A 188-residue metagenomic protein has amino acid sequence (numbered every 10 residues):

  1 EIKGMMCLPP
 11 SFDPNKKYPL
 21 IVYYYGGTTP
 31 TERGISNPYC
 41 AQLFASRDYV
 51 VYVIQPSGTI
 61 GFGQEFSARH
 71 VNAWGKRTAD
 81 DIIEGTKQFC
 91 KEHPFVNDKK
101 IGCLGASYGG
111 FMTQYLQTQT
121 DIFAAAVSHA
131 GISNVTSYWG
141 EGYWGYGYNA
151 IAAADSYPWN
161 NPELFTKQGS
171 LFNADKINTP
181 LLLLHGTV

Functional and structural regions predicted by a protein language model:
E1-S11, K91: Flexible, glycine/threonine-enriched loop-and-boundary segments that flank and lead into catalytic domains of large
L8, N15-G27: Short beta-strand element of the alpha/beta-hydrolase
P10-F12, N173-A174: Short loop/turn elements that flank and shape the SAM/SAH-binding pocket of Class I
Y18, Y49, I122-A124: Short beta-strand segments enriched for Tyr within beta-sheet-rich domains, predominantly fibronectin type III
L20, A45-Q55: A fold-wide structural signal in alpha/beta-hydrolase
Y23, N37-C40, V53-V188: Active-site-proximal cap/loop segments of hydrolase catalytic domains
T28-P30, V51: Serine-hydrolase catalytic-loop signature spanning alpha/beta hydrolases and amidase-signature enzymes
E32-I35: Short N-terminal helix/helix-N-cap motif within the alpha/beta-hydrolase-1
